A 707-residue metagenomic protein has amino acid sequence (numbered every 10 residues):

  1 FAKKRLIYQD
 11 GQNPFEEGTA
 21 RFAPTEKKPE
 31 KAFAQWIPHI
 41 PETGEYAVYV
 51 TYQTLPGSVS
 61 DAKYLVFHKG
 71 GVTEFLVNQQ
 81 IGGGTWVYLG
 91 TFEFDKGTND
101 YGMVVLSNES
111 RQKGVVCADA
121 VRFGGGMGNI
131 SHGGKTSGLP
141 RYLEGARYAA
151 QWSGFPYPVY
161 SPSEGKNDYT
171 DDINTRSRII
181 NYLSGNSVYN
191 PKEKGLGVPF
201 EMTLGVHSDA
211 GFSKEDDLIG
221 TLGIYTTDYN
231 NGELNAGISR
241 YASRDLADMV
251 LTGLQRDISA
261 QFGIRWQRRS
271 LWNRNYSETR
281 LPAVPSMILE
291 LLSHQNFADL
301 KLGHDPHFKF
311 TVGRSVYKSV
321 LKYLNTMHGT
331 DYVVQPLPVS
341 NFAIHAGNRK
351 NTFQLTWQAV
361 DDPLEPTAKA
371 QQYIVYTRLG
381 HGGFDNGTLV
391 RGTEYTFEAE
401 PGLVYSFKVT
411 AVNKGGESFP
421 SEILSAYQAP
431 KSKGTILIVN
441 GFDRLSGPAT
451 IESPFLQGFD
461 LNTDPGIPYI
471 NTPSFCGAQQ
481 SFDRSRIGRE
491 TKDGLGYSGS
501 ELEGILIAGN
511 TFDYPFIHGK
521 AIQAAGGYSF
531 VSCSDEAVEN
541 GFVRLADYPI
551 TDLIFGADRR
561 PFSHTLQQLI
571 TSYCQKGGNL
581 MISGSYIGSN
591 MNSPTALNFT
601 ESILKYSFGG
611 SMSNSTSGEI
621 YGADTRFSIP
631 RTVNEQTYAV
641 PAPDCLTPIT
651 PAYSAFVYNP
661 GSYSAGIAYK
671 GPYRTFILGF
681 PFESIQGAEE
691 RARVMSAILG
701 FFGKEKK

Functional and structural regions predicted by a protein language model:
V104-G114: Short beta-strand-plus-loop segments that form exposed binding edges in beta-rich domains
E109, A120-G128, S187, M202 (+3 more regions): Active-site-adjacent mobile loop/cap segments within catalytic or ligand-binding domains
N129-I219: Catalytic-core regions of hydrolytic enzymes
L281-H294, S315, V538, D547-Y548 (+3 more regions): A glycine-centered loop/beta-turn motif at secondary-structure junctions
Y323-T367, G416-G434: Pro/Thr/Ser/Gly-rich low-complexity, intrinsically disordered linker/stalk tracts
T396-G416: Beta-strand-rich modules
T472-L597: Helical hinge/lid and interdomain linker segments adjacent to catalytic or ligand-binding clefts that mediate domain
R544, L553-P643, P648-Y653, P660 (+2 more regions): A glycine-rich, often tryptophan-bearing local segment used as a flexible ligand/cofactor-contacting loop or short
